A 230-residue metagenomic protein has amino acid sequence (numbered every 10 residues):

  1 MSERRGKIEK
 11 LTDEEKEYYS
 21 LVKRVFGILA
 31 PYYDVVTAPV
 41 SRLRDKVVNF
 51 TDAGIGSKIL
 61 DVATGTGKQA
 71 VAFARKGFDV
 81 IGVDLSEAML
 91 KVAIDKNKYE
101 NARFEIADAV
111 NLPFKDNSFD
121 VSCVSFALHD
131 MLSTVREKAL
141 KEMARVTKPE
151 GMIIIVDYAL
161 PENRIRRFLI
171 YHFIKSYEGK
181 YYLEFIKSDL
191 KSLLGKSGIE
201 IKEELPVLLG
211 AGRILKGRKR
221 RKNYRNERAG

Functional and structural regions predicted by a protein language model:
S2-A53, K68, I170, I174: Conserved class I S-adenosyl-L-methionine
K10-D13, E17-S20, I154-S197, I201-G212: C-terminal alpha-helical "lid/dimerization" subdomain adjacent to the S-adenosyl-L-methionine
K58, E150-M152: Short glycine-centered segments of the SAM/dcSAM-binding site in methyltransferase folds
L60-N111: Class I SAM-dependent methyltransferase SAM/SAH-binding core
V110-S122: A short acidic, Gly/Pro-enriched loop at the edge of an enzyme's catalytic core that lines a small-molecule cofactor
V121-T134: A short SAM/SAH-binding and catalytic strip from SAM-dependent methyltransferases
E137-P149: A short glycine-rich, Lys/Arg-flanked "PGG" loop and its adjoining helix->strand segment in the class I
L215-G230: C-terminal lobe and adjacent flexible extensions of AdoMet/dcAdoMet transferase-like proteins
